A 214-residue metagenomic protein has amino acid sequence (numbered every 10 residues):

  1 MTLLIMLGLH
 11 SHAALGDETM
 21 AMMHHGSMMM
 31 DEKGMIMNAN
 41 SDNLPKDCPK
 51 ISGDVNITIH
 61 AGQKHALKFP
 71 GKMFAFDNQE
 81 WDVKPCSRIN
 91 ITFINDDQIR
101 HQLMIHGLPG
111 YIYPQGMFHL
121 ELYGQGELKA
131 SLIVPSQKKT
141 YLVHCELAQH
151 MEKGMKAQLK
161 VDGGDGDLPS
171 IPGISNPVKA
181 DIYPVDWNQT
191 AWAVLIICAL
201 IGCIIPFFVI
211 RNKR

Functional and structural regions predicted by a protein language model:
M1-L3: Sec-dependent N-terminal signal peptides
G8-S11: N-terminal signal peptide c-region/cleavage motif recognized by signal peptidases
L15-P70, H150-R214: Extracytoplasmic/periplasmic copper-protein system
L44-I51, D77-L103, L128-Q137, Y141 (+1 more regions): Beta-strand cores of secreted/periplasmic/IMS beta-sandwich domains, seen most often in copper-related folds
A61-Q63, S87, N95-D97, G107-P109 (+3 more regions): A mature extracytoplasmic/lumenal domain signature
T92-G124, E152-A157: Histidine- and aromatic-enriched segments that form or immediately flank copper-ligand environments
G107-K138, L168-P184: Extracytoplasmic beta-sandwich strand-turn segments characteristic of Greek-key/jelly-roll folds
G124-L168: Extracytoplasmic/lumenal ectodomains and periplasmic regions of secretory and membrane proteins
